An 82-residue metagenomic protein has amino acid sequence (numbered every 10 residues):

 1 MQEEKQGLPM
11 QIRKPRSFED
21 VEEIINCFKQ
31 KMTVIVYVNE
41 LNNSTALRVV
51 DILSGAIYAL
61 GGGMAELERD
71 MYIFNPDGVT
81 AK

Functional and structural regions predicted by a protein language model:
M1-I12: N-terminal leader/presequence segments that are low-structure and precede the mature protein or first folded domain
E3-E4, C27, K31, I52-L60: Conserved, well-folded catalytic cores of nucleic-acid-processing and energy-transducing macromolecular machines
I12-P15, V36-N39, N75: Conserved beta-strand segments of the P-loop GTPase G domain that flank and frequently precede/overlap
S17-I24, N42-V49, A56: Helical mechanochemical/support elements of P-loop NTPase systems and associated helical scaffolds
E23-N26, Y72: Short capping/connector residues at structural and topological boundaries
F28-E40: Short glycine-rich, basic-tinged beta-strand/loop micro-motifs
E40-L41, D70: Residue-level "edge-of-site" marker
V49-G61, A65-K82: Short basic, glycine-rich beta-strand/loop surfaces that mediate nucleic-acid
